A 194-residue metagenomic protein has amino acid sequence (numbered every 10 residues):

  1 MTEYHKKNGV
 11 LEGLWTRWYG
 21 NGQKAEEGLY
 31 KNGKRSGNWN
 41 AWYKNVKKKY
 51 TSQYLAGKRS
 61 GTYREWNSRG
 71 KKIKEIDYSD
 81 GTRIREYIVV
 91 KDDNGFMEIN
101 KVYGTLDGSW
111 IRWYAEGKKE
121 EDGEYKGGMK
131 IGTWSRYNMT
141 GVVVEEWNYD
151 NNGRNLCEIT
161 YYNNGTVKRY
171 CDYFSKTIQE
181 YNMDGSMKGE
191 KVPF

Functional and structural regions predicted by a protein language model:
M1-F194: Glycine/tyrosine- and acidic-biased, solvent-exposed loop/turn segments at the edges of beta-strands
